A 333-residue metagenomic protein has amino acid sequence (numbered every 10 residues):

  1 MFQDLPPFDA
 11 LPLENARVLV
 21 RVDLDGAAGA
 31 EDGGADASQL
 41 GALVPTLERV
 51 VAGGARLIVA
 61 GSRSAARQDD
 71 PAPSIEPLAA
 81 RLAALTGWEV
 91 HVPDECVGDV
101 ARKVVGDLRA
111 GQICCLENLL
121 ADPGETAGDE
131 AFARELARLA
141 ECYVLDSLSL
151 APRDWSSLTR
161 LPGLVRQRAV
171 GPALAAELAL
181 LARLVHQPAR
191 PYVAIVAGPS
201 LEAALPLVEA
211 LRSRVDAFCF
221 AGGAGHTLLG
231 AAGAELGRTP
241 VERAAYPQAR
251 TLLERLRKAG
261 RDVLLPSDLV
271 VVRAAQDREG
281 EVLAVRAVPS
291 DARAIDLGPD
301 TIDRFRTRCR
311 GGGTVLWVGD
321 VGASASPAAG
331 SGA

Functional and structural regions predicted by a protein language model:
M1-A333: Active-site loop-to-helix "anion-binding N-cap" substructures in soluble metabolic enzymes
